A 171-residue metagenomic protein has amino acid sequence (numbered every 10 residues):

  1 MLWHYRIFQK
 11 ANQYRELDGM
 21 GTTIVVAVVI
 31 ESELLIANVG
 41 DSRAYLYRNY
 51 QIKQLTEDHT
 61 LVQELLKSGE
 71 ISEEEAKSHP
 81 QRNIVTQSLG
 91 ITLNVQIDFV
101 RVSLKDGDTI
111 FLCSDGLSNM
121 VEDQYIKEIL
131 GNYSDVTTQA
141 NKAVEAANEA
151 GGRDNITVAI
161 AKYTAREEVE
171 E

Functional and structural regions predicted by a protein language model:
M1-E171: PP2C/PPM-type serine/threonine phosphatase catalytic domain
